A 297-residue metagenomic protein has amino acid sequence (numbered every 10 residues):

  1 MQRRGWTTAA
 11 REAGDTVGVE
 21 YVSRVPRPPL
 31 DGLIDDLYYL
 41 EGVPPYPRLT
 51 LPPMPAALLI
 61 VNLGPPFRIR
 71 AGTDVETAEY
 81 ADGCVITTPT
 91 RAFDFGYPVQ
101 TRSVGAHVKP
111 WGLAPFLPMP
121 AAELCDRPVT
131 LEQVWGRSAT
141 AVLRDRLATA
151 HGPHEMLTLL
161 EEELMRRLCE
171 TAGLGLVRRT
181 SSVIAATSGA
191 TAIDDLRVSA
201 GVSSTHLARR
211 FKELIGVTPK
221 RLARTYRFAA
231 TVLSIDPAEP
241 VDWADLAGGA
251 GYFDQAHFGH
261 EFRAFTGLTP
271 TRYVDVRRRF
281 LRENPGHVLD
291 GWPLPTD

Functional and structural regions predicted by a protein language model:
M1, L222-T225: Intrinsically disordered, low-complexity sequence elements enriched in Ser/Thr/Gly/Pro
M1-S204, L214-T218, L233-P237, D242-F253 (+1 more regions): Alpha-helical bundle regulatory/interaction domains
L117, G259-F262: Short, function-defining helix-loop hinge/capping sites that tune catalysis or transport
F211, A223, F262-R263, V274: DNA major-groove recognition helix of helix-turn-helix
